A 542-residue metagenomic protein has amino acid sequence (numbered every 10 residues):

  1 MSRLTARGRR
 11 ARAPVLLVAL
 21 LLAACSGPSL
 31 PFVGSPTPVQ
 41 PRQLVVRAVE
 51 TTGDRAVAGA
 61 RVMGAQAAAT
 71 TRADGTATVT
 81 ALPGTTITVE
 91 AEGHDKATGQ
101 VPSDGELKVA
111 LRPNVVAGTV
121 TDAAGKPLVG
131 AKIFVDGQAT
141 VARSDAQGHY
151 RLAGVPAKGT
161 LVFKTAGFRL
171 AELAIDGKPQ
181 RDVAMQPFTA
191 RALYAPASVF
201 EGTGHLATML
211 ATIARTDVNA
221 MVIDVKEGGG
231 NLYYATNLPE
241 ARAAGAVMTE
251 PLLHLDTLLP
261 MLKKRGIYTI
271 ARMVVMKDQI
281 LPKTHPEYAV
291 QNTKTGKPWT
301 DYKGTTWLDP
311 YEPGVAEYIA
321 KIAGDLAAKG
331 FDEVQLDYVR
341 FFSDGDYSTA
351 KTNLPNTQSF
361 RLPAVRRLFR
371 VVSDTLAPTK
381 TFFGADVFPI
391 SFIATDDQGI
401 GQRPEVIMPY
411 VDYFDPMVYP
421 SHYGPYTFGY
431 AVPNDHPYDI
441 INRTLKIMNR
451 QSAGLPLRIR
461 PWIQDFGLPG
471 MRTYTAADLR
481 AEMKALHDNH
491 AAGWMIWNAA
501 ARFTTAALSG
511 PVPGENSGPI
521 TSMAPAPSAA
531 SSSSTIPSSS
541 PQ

Functional and structural regions predicted by a protein language model:
P28-P38, V101-P113, L173-A190: Extracellular beta-sheet/turn segments enriched in Thr/Pro/Gly and aliphatic residues
P31, T86-Q100, V162-L173: A short, solvent-exposed loop/turn motif at the edges and junctions of modular extracellular/periplasmic domains
R42-L44, T52-Q66, V116, D122-G137: Short, ordered, surface-exposed loop/turn motifs in non-cytosolic proteins
A56-A58, Q66-T78, G99-V101, P127-V129 (+1 more regions): Short, acidic Ser/Thr/Gly-rich low-complexity loop/linker segments typical of extracellular and cell-surface proteins
P187-E201, P260, A271, M276-A328 (+1 more regions): Active-site-adjacent "subsite" loops/lids of carbohydrate-active enzymes
A207-N231, A328-E333, Y413, N489-A492: Catalytic domains of carbohydrate-active enzymes, especially glycoside hydrolases
Y268-D278, Q335-L336, R361-I400, L455-G467: Aromatic-lined carbohydrate-recognition surfaces of secreted/lumenal glycan-active proteins
V411-P425, N434-I441, I447-T521: Substrate-binding cleft of secreted/luminal carbohydrate-active enzymes
